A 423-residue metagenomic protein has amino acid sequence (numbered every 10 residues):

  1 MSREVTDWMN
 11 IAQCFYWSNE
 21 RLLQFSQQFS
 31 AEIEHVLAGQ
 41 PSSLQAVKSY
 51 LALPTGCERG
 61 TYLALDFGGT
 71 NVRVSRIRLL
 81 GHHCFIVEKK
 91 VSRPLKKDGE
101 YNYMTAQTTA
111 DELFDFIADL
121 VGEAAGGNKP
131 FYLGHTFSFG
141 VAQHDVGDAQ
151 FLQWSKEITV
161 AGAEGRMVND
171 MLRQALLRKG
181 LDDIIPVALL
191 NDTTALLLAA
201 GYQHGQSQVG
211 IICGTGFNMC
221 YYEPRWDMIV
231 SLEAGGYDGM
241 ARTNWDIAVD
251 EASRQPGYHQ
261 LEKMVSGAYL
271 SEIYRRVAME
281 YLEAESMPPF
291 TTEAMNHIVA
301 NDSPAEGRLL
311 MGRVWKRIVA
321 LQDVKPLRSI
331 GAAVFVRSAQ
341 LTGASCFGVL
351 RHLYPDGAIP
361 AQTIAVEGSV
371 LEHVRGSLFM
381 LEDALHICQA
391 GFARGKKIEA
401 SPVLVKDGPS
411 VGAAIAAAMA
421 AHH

Functional and structural regions predicted by a protein language model:
M1-P94, Y101, T108-F131, Q203 (+1 more regions): ATP-binding/phosphotransfer module of carbohydrate and carboxylate kinases, centering on a glycine-rich
G60-D66, Y132-T136, P186-A188, Q208-I212 (+3 more regions): Short glycine-aspartate micro-motif
L65-R73, S138, T193-T194, I211-G216 (+3 more regions): A short acidic Gly-Thr/Ser loop motif
V72-R73, H82-C84, A142-D148, L197 (+2 more regions): Eukaryotic short linear interaction motifs
C84-E88, S155-G165, A195-I273: Glycine-rich phosphate-binding loop of actin/hexokinase-like ATP-binding domains
R93-D115, V141-A200, Q208-V209, M228-G236 (+2 more regions): Glycine-rich phosphate-binding loop and adjoining helix at the ATP-binding site of ATP-dependent phosphoryl-transfer
K129-A175, K179-D183, G205, K263-G267 (+2 more regions): Gly/Ser/Thr-rich active-site cleft segment
H135-F139, N191-T193, K406: A general secondary-structure junction signal
